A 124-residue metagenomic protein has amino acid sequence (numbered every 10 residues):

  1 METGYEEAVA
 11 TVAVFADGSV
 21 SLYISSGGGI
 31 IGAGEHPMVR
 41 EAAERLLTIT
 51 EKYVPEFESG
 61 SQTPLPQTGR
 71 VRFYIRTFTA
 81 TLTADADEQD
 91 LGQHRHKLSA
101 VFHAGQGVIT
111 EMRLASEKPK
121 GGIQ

Functional and structural regions predicted by a protein language model:
M1-I31, P66-A80, P119-Q124: N-terminal domain-start interaction segment
A16-G18, M38, D87-G92: A short, sequence-level motif marking secondary-structure junctions
G27-P55: Long, charged/polar, surface-exposed segments that mediate recognition or autoinhibition
F57-L65: Surface-exposed patches in mature extracellular/periplasmic domains of secreted proteins
R70-Q124: Short, well-ordered, aromatic-rich surface patches in folded extracellular/luminal domains
